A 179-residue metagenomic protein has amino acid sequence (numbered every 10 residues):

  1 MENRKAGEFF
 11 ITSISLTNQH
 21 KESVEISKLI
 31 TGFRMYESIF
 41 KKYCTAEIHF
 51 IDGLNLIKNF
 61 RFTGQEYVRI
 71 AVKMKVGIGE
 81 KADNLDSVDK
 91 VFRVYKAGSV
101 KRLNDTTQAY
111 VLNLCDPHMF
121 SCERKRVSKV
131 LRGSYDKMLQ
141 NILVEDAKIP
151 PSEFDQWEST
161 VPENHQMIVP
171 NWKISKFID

Functional and structural regions predicted by a protein language model:
M1-R126: Assembly/oligomerization scaffold segments
L103-D179: Charged- and aromatic-enriched interaction segments used to assemble and dock large macromolecular complexes
